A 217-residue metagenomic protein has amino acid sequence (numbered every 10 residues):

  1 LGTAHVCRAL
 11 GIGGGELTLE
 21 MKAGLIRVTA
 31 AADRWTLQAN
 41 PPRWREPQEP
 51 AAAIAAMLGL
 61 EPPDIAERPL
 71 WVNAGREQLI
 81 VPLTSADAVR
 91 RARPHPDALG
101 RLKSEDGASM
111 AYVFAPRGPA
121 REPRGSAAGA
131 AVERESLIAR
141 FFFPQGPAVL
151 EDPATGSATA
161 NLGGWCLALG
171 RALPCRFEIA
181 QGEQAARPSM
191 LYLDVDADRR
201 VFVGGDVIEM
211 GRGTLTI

Functional and structural regions predicted by a protein language model:
L1-I217: Active-site proximal loop and beta-alpha junction motif in alpha/beta enzyme cores
